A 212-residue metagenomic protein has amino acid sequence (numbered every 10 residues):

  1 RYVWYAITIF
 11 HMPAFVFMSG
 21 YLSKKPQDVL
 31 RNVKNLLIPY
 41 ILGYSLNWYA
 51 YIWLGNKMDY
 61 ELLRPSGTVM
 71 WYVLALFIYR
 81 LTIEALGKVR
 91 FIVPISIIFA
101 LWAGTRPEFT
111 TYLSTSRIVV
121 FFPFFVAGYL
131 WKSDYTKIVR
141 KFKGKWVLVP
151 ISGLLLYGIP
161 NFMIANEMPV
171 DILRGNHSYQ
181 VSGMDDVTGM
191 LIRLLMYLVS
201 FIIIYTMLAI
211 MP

Functional and structural regions predicted by a protein language model:
R1-P212: Alpha-helical transmembrane segments and their immediate juxtamembrane cytosolic regions
